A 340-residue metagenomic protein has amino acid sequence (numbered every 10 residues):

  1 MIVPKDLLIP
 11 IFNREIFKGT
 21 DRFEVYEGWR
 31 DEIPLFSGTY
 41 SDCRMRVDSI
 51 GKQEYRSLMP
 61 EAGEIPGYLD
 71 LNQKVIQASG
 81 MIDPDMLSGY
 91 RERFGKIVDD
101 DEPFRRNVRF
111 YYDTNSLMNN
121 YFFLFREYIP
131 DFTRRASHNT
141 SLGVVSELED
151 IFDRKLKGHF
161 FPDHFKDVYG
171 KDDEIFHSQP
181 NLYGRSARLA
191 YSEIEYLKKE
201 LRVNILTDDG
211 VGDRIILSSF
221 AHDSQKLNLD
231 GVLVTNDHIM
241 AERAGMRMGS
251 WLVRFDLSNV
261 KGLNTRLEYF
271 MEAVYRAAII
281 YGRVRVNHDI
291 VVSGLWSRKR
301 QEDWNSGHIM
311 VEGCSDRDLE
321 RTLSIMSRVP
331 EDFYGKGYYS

Functional and structural regions predicted by a protein language model:
M1-Y112, S116-G231, I239-S340: Feature 3881 marks metal-assisted phosphotransfer/nuclease machinery and their flanking interaction elements
N236: Replace "coordinates the UDP/GDP/TDP-sugar" with "coordinates nucleotide-activated sugar donors
